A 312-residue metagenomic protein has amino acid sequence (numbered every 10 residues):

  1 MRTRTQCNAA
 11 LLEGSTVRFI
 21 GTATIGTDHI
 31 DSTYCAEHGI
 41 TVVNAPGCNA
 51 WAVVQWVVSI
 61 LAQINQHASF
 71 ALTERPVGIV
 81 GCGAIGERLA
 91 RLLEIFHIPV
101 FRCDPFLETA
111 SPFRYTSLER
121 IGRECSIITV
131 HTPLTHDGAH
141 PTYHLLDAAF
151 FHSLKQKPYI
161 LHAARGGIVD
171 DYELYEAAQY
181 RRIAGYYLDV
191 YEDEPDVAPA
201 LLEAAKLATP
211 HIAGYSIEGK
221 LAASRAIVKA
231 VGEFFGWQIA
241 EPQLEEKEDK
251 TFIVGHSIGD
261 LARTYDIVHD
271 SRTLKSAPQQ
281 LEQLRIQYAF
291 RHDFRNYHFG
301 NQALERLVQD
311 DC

Functional and structural regions predicted by a protein language model:
M1-A68: Phosphate/diphosphate ligand-binding glycine-rich loop within oxidoreductases
C7, L107-P199: Rossmann-like adenosine-cofactor binding region
S15-F19, G39-T41, S111-E119, L202-P210: Active-site regions of enzymes building and remodeling cell-envelope glycoconjugates
S15-R18, H38-T41, I98, Q156-P158 (+1 more regions): A short helix->loop->beta-strand "cap" motif at the edges of active sites that frequently abuts
P46, V54, T73-E94: Glycine-rich adenosine-cofactor-binding loop
V54-A68, I95-F96, A205, R225-E233: Oxidoreductase and adenylate-handling cofactor-binding alpha/beta cores
I95-P112: NAD(P)-binding Rossmann-fold cofactor-contacting core
K157, A163-C312: Rossmann-like dinucleotide-binding domain for NAD(H)/NADP(H)
